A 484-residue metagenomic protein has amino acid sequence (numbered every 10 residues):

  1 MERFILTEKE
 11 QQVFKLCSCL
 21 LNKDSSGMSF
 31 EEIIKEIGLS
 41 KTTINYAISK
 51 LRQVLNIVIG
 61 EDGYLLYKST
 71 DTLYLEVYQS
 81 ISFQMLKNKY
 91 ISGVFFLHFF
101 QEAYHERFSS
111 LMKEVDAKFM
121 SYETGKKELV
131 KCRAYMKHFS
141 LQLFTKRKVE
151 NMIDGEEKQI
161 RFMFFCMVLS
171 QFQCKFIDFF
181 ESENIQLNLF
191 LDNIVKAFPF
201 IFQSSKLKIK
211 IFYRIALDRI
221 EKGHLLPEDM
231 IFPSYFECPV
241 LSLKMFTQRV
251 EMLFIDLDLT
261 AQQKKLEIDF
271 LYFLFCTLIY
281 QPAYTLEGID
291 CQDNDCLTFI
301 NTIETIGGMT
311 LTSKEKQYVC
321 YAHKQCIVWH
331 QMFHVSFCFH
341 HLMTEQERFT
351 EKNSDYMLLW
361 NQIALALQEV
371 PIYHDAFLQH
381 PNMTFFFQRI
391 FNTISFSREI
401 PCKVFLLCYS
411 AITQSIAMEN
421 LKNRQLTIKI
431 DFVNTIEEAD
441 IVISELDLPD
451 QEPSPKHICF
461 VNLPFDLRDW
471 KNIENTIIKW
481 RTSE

Functional and structural regions predicted by a protein language model:
M1-E484: A cross-family "folded-core" feature that marks the main globular domain of proteins
